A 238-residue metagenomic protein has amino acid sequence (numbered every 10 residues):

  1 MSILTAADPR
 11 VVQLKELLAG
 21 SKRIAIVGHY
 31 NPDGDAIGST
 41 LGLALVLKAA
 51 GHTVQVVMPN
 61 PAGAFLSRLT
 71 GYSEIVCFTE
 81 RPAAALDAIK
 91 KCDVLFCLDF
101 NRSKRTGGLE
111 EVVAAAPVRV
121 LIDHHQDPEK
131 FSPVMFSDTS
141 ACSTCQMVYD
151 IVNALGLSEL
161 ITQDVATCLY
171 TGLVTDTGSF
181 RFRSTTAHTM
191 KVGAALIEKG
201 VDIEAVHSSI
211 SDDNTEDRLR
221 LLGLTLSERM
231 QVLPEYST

Functional and structural regions predicted by a protein language model:
S2-N31, G38-T70, A83-L86, K91-C92 (+1 more regions): Hydrophobic helix-and-loop "lid/oligomerization" segment in the mid-to-C-terminal part of catalytic domains
L18, D87-K90, E111-A114, P128-E129 (+3 more regions): Solvent-exposed alpha-helices and their adjacent loops that cap or buttress functional pockets in soluble metabolic
D33-D35, D99, D123, D176: Acidic active-site catalytic centers that drive phospho-/nucleotidyl reactions and related ester hydrolyses
G34-T40, S103-G107: Short glycine/serine/threonine-rich phosphate/pyrophosphate-binding segments that cradle anionic phosphate groups
V46, E74-I75, V112-R119, A154 (+1 more regions): A glycine- and small-aliphatic-rich helix-loop capping segment at beta-alpha/alpha-beta transitions that lines
G71-V76, S137-S140: Short, hinge-like loop/turn segments at secondary-structure boundaries
V76-P133: Active-site cofactor/cluster-binding pocket
I122-V192: Short alpha-helices
